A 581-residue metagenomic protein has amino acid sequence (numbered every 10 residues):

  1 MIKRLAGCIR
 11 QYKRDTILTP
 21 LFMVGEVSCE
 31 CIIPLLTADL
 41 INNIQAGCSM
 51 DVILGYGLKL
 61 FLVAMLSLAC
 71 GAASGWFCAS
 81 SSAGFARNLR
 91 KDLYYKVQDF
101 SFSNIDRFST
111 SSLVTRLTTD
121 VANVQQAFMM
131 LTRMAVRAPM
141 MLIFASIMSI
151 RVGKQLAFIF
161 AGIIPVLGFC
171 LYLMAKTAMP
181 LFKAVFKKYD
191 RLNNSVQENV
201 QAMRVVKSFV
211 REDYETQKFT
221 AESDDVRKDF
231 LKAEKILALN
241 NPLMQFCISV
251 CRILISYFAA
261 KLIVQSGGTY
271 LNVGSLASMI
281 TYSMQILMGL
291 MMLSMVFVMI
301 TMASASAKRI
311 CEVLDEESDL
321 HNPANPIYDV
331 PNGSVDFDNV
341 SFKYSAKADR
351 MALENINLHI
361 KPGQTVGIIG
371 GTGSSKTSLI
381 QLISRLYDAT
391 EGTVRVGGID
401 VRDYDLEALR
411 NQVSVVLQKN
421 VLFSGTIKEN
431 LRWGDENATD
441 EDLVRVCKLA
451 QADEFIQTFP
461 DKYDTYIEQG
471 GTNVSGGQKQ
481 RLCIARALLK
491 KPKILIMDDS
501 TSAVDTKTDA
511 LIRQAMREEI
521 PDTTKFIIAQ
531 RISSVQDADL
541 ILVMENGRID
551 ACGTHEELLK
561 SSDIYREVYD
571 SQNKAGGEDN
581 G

Functional and structural regions predicted by a protein language model:
M1-Q11, L113: A short amphipathic helical element positioned immediately N-terminal to and/or at the very start of a transmembrane
R10, L21, G25, C29-I33 (+7 more regions): Hydrophobic alpha-helical transmembrane segments of ABC transporter permease domains
R10, T16-A73, F77, I150-Q155 (+2 more regions): Transmembrane helix-loop-helix hairpins at lipid-water interfaces of multipass membrane proteins, especially the type-1
Q11-K13, C78, D99-S103, T119-T132 (+7 more regions): An intracellular "coupling" helix at the cytosolic face of ABC transporter transmembrane type-1 domains
L21-F22, C29-N42, V63-T110, V114 (+11 more regions): Juxtamembrane helix-loop junctions of ABC transporter transmembrane domains
A46-C48, A83, K91-T115, T119-V121 (+5 more regions): Short intracellular "coupling" helices and adjacent cytoplasmic loop segments at the cytosolic face of multi-pass
C48-S49, G55, F144, M148-P165 (+3 more regions): Helix-loop-helix
Y328-G581: ABC-type nucleotide-binding domain
